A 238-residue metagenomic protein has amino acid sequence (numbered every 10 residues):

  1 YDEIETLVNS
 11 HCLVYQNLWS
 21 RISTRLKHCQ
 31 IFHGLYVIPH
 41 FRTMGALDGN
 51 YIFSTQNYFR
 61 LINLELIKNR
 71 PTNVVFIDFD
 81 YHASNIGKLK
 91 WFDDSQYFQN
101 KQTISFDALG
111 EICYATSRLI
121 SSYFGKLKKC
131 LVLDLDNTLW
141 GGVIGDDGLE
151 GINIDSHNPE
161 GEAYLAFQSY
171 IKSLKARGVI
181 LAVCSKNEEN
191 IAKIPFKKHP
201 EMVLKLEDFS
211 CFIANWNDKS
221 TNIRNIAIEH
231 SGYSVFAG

Functional and structural regions predicted by a protein language model:
Y1-L133, L139-W140, G145-G151, M202: Extracellular glycan-modifying ectodomains
I104-E111, E162-A163, F167, A176: Extended, H/D-rich, highly charged conserved domains that either
I144-S169: Basic, amphipathic juxtamembrane/active-site segments that coordinate anionic phosphate or diphosphate groups
A166-K197: Substrate-recognition element of Asp-dependent hydrolases with the DxDx(T/V) motif
A182, I194-C211, I226: Hydrophobic, small-residue-rich alpha-helical packing segments that form membrane-like cores
S185, F212-W216: Conserved beta-strand/loop elements of the cytosolic catalytic core of P-type E1-E2 ATPases, chiefly in the P-domain
N217-T221: Short acidic loop-to-helix transition motifs that present clustered carboxylates
I223-G238: Conserved Lys-Pro-Asp/Glu-containing loop-to-beta segment of HAD-superfamily phosphomonoesterases, centered on
